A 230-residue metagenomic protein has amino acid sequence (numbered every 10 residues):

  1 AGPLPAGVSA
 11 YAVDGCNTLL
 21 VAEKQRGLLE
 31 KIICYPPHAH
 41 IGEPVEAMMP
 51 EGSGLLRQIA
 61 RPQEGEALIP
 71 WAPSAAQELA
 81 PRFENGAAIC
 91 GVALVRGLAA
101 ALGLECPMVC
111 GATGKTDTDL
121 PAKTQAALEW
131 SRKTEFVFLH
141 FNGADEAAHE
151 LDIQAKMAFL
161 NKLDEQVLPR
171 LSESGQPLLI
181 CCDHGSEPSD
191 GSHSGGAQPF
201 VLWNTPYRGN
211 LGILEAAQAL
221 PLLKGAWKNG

Functional and structural regions predicted by a protein language model:
A1-G230: Feature captures the catalytic ectodomains and active-site-proximal regions of enzymes that hydrolyze or transfer
